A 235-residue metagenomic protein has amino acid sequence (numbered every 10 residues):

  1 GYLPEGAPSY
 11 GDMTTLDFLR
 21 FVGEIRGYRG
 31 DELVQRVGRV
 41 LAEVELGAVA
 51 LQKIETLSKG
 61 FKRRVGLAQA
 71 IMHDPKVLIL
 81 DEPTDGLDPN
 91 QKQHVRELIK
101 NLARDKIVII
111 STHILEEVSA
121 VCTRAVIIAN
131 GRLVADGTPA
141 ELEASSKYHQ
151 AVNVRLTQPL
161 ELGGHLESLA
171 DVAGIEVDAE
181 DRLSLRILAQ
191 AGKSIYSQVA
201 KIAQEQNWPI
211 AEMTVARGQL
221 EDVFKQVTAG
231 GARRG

Functional and structural regions predicted by a protein language model:
G1, G27, A144-Y148, D171 (+1 more regions): A generic structural signal for secondary-structure junctions that act as hinges or helix/strand caps at the edges
G1-A129, V134-A135: ABC transporter nucleotide-binding domains
F21, R39, G164, K201 (+1 more regions): Surface-exposed charge patches
G38, T56, D181-R182, G218: Positions that flank functional sites
L41, E143, F224-K225: Conserved protein kinase catalytic domain
V95-Q190: ABC transporter nucleotide-binding domain
A191-G235: C-terminal coupling/interaction segments
